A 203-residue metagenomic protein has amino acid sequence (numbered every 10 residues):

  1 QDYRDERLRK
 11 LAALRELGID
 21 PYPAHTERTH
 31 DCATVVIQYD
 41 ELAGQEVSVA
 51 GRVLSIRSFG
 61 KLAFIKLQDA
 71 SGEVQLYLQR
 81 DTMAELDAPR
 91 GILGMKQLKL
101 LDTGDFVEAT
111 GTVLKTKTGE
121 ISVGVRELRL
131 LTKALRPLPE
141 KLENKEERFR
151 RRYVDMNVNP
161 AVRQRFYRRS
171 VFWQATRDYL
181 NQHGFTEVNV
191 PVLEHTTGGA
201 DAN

Functional and structural regions predicted by a protein language model:
Q1-N203: Class II aminoacyl-tRNA synthetase catalytic cores and aaRS-like
